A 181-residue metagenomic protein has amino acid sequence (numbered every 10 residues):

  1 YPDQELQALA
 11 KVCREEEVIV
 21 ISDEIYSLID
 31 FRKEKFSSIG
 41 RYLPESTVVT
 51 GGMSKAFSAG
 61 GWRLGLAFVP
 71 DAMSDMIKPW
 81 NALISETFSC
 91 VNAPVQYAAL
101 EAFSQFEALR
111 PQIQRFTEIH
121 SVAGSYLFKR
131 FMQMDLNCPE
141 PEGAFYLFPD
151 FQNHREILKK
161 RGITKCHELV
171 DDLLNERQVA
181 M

Functional and structural regions predicted by a protein language model:
Y1-I19, E24-A59, D71-D75: Active-site pre-lysine segment of PLP-dependent enzymes
P2, L109, F116-H120, G162 (+1 more regions): Residue-level preference for long, well-ordered alpha-helices that form the structural scaffold of enzyme catalytic
Q4-K11, V122, Y126, E168: Alpha-helical scaffolding segments of alpha/beta enzyme cores, especially the outer helices of TIM-barrel or partial
F31, C90-P94, P139: A generic short alpha-helical patch detector that favors 3-5-residue windows in or near N-terminal regions
G40-R41, E45-E118, S125-K129: Conserved core segment of the aminotransferase class I/II
L100, Q114-F128, M132, C138-E156: Conserved glycine-rich beta-strand-loop-beta hairpin in the small C-terminal domain of fold type I
M132-P139, F148-M181: Conserved C-terminal alpha-helix-loop-beta "cap" of PLP-dependent enzymes that closes/shapes the active-site mouth
